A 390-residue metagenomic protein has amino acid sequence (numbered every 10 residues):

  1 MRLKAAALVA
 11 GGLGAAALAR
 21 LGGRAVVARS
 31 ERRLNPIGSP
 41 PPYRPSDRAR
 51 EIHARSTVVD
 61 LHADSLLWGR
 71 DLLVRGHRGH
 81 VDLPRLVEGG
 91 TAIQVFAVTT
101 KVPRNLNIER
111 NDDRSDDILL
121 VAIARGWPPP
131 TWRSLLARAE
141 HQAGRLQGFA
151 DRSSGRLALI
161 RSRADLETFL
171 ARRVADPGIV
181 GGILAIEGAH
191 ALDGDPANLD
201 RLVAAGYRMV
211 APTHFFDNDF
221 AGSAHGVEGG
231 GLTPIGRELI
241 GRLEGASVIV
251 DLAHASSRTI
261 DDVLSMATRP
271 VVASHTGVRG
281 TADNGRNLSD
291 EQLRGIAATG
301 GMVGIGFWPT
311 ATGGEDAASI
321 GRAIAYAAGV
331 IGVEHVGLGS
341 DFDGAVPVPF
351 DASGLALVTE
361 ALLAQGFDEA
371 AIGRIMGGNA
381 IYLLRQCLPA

Functional and structural regions predicted by a protein language model:
R2-E228, D283-L338, F342-A390: N-terminal hydrophobic targeting/anchoring segments and the immediately downstream early-domain regions of hydrolases
A211-E291, G304-P309: Active-site core of metal-dependent hydrolases
